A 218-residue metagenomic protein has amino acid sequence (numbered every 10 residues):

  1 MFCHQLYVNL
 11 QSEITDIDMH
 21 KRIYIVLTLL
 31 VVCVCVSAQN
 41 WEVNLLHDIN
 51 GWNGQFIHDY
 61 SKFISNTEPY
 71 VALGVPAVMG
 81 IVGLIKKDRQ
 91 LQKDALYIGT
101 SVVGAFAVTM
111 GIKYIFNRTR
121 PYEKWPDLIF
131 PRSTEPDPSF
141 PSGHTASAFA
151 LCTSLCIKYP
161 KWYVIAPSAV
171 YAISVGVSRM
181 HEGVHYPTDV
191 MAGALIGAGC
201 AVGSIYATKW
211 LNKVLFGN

Functional and structural regions predicted by a protein language model:
M1-W41: Bacterial Sec-dependent N-terminal signal peptides
T15, L29-A77, M110-D137: N-terminal transmembrane-helix/juxtamembrane module of multi-pass inner/ER membrane proteins
D18-R22, N66, K161: Positively charged n-region of N-terminal signal peptides that target proteins for export
F56, R89-K93, P160-V164: Membrane-helix interface segments
V82, T109-N117, C156, I205-N212: Membrane-water interface at transmembrane helix exits
L84-A107: Interfacial segments of alpha-helical transmembrane regions
T100-Y114, I165-S178: Small-polar-interrupted transmembrane alpha-helices in polytopic inner-membrane proteins
L128-N218: Membrane-embedded catalytic cores of phosphoryl/pyrophosphoryl-handling enzymes
